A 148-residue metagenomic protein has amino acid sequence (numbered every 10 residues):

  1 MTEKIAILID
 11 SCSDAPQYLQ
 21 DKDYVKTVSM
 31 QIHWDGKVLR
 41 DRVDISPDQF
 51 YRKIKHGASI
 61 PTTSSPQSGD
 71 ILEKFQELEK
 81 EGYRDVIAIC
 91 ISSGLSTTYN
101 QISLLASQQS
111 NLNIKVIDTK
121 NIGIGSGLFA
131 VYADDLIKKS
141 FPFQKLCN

Functional and structural regions predicted by a protein language model:
M1-T2: A short acidic-Thr-Gly-centered motif at the start of a beta-strand
I5-S65: N-terminal glycine-rich anion-binding loop in soluble enzyme alpha/beta folds
L8-I9, A88-S92, I117-D118: Short beta-strand segments
D23, Y83, S110-L112: Short glycine/proline-enriched coil/turn segments at helix->beta-strand junctions
H33-D35, G94, I122: Surface-exposed, flexible loop/turn segments at secondary-structure boundaries
V38-A88, S92-Q108: Class I S-adenosyl-L-methionine
T97-N148: Active-site histidine-anchored catalytic micro-motif
